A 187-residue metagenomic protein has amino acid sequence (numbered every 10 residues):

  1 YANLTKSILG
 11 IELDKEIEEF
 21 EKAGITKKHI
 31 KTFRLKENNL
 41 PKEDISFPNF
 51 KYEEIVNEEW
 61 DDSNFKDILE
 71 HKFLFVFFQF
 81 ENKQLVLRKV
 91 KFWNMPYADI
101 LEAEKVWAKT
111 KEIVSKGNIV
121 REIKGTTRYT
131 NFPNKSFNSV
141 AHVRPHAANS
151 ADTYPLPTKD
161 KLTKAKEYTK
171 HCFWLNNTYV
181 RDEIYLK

Functional and structural regions predicted by a protein language model:
Y1-K187: Nucleic-acid endonuclease domains
